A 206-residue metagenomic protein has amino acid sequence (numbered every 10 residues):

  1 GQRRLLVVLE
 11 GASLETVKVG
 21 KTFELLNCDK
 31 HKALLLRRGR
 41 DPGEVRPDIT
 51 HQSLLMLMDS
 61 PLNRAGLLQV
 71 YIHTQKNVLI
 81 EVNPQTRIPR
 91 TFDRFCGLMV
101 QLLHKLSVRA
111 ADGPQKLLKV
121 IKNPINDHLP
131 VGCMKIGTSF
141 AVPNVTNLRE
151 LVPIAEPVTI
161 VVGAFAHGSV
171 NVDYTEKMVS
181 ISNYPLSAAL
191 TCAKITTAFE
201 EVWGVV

Functional and structural regions predicted by a protein language model:
G1-N144, E200-V205: RNA substrate-binding interface of SAM-dependent RNA methyltransferases
G20-T22, Q85, E150-L151, T175 (+1 more regions): Surface-exposed beta-strand edges and their flanking turn/coil or helix-capping segments
N123-N183: Conserved binding-pocket/active-site segment within a compact domain
A166-V206: Structured adenosyl-cofactor binding patch, chiefly the S-adenosyl-L-methionine
